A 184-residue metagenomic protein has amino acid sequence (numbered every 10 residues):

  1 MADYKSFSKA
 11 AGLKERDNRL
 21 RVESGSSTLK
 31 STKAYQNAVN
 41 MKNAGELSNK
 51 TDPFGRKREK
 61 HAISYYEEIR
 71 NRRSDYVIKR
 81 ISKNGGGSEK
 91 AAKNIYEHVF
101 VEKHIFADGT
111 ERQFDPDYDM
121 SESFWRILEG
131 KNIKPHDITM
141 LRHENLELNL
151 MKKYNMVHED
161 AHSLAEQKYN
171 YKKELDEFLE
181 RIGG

Functional and structural regions predicted by a protein language model:
M1-A2, L146, N170: Residue-level marker of positions within ordered structural domains that often coincide with functionally constrained
M1-G130, K134, I138: Long, low-complexity, intrinsically disordered regions
E102-F106, I138, K153-G184: Post-HExxH zinc-binding segment in Zn-dependent metallohydrolases
P135, L148, K152: Active-site-flanking segments in enzyme catalytic domains
M140-E147: Active-site recognition of the HExxH zinc-binding catalytic motif
